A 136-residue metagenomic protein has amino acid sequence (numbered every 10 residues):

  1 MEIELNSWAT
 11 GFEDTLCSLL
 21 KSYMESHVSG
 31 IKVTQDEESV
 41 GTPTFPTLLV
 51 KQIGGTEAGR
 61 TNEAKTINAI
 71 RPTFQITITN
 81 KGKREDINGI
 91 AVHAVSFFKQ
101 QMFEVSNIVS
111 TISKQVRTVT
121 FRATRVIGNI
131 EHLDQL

Functional and structural regions predicted by a protein language model:
M1-N62: Small/polar-rich, solvent-exposed N-terminal microdomains that initiate assembly or binding
E2-I3, I67-G82: Short glycine-rich, basic-tinged beta-strand/loop micro-motifs
T42, K65-I70, T111-R117: A generic structural micro-feature
L49, R71-T77, T120-R122: Beta-strand secondary-structure signal
G54-T56, I78-G82, K99, R125-N129: Beta-strand elements of well-folded, non-transmembrane domains
G89-L136: Acidic-leaning, charged glycine-interspersed low-complexity segments
